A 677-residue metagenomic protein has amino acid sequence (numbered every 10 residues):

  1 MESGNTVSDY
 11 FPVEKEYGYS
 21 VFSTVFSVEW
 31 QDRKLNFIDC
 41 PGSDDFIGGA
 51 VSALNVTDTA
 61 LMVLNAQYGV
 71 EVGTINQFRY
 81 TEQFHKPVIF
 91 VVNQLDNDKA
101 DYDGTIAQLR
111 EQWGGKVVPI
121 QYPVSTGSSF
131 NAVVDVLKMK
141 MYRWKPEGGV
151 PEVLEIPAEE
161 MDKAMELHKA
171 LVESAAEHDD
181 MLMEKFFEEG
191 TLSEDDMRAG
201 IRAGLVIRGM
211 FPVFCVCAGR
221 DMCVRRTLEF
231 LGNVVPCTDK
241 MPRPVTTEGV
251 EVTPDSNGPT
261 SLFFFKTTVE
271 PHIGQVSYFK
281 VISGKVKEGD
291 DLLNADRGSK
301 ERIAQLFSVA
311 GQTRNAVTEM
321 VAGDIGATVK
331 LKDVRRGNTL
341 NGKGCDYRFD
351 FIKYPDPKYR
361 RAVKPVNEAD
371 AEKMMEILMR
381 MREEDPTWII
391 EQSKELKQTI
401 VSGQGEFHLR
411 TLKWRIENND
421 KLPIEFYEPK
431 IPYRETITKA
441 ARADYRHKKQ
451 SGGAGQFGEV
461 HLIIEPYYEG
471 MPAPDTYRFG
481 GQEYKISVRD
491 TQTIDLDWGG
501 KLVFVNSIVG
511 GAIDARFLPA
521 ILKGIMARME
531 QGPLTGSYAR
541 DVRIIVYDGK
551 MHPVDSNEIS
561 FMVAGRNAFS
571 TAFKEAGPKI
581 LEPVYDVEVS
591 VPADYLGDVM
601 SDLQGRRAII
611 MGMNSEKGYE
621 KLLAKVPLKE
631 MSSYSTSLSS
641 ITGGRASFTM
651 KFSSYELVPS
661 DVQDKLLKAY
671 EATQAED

Functional and structural regions predicted by a protein language model:
M1-L64, Y68-V70, P119, K163: P-loop NTPase switch module centered on the Walker A-proximal segment
F11-E16, L35-F46, M62-G69, Q94-N97 (+5 more regions): Flexible beta-alpha connector loops of hexameric P-loop NTPases
S20, G42-G49, G69-G73, S193-M197 (+3 more regions): Short secondary-structure boundary/capping elements
Q31-L35, N55-L61, A175-K185, K353-P365 (+1 more regions): Gly-rich Lys/Arg/Thr-decorated short loops/hinges at beta-loop-alpha junctions or inter-strand turns that position
D32-K34, T57-A60, H85-V91, I207-P212 (+3 more regions): Short, surface-exposed connector motifs at secondary-structure boundaries
A50-A60, T74-Q77, T81, K86-V91 (+3 more regions): Extended, hydrophobic alpha-helical segments in both membrane/secreted and soluble proteins
A66-P271, G326: P-loop NTPase catalytic nucleotide-binding module
Q108, V117-P119, P123, G127 (+4 more regions): Accessory interaction regions appended to the cores of large information-processing enzymes
